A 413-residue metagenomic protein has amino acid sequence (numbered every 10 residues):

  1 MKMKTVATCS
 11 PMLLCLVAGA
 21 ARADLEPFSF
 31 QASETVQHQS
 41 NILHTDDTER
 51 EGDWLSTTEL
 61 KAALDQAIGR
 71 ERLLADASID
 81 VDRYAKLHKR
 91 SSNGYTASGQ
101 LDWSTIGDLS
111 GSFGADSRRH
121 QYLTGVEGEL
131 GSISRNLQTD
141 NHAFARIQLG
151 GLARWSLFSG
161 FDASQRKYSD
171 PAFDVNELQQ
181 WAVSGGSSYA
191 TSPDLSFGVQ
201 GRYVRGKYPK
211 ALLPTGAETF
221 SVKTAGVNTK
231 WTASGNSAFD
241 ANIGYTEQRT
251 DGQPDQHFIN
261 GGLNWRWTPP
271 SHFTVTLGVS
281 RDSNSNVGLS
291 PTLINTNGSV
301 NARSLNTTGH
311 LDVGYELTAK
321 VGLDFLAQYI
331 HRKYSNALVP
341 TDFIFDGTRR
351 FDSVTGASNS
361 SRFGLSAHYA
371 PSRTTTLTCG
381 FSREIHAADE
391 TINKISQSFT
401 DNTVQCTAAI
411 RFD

Functional and structural regions predicted by a protein language model:
K2-R22: Gram-negative bacterial Sec-dependent N-terminal signal peptides
A23-D413: Gram-negative and organellar
